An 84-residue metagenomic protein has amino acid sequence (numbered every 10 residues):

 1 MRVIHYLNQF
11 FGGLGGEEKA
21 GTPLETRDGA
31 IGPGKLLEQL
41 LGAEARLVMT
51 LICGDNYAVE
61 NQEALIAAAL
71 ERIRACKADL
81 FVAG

Functional and structural regions predicted by a protein language model:
M1-G84: Metallocofactor- and cofactor-centric catalytic cores in central/energy metabolism, strongly enriched
